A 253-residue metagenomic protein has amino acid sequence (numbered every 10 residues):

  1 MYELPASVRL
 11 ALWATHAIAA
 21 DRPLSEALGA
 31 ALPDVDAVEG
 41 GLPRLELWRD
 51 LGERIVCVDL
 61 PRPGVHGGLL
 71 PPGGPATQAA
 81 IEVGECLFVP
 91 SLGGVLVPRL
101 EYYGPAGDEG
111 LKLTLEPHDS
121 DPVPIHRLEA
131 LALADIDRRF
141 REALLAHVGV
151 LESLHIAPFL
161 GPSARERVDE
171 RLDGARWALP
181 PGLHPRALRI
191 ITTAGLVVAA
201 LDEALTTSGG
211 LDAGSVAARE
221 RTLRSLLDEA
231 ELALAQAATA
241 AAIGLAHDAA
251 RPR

Functional and structural regions predicted by a protein language model:
M1-A11, A17, D21, L28-A31 (+10 more regions): Intrinsic-disorder-associated interaction segments
M1-S91: N-terminal intrinsically disordered, low-complexity regulatory tails that precede a folded domain
E3, E26, E39, E46 (+12 more regions): Glutamate identity and glutamate-enriched acidic tracts
R9, R22, R44, R49 (+11 more regions): Arginine residue identity/basic-tract feature
D21, D34-D36, D50, D59 (+9 more regions): Acidic-enriched, low-complexity/disordered segments with a strong bias for Aspartate over Glutamate
G52-V150: Internal, hydrophobic cores of structured domains that mediate oligomerization or house catalytic pockets within large
L151-R253: Alpha-helical oligomerization segments
